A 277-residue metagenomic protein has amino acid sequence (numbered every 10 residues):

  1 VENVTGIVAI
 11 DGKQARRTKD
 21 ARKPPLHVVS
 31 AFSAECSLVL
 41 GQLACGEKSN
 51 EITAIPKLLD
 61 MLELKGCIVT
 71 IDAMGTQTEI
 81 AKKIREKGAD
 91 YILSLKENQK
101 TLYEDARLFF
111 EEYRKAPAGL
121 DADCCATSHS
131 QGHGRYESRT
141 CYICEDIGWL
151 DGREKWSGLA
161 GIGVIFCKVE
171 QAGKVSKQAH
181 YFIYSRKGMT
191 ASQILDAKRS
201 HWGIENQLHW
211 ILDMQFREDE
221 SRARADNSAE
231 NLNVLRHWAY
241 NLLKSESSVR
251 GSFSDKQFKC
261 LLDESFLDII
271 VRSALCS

Functional and structural regions predicted by a protein language model:
V1-I71, T76-E79, V249, F253-K256 (+1 more regions): Conserved, well-structured functional cores that handle cations and Mg-NTP chemistry
D11, Y91, E205: Residue-level signature of catalytic and energy-coupling elements of molecular machines, predominantly ATP/GTP-dependent
L38-S130: Nuclease catalytic cores that cleave nucleic-acid phosphodiester bonds, predominantly acidic two-metal-ion
P56, L195, L232-R236: Predominant activation on well-ordered alpha-helical scaffold segments within soluble catalytic domains
I92-S94, Y181-S185, Q207-I211: Short, conserved beta-strand edge motifs with alternating hydrophobic and charged residues
K96-R199: An anionic, glycine-rich sequence signature occurring as long contiguous blocks
G188-A223: Short amphipathic alpha-helical "interface-anchor" segments enriched in bulky aromatics
I211-S277: A short, flexible helix-boundary coil/loop motif
